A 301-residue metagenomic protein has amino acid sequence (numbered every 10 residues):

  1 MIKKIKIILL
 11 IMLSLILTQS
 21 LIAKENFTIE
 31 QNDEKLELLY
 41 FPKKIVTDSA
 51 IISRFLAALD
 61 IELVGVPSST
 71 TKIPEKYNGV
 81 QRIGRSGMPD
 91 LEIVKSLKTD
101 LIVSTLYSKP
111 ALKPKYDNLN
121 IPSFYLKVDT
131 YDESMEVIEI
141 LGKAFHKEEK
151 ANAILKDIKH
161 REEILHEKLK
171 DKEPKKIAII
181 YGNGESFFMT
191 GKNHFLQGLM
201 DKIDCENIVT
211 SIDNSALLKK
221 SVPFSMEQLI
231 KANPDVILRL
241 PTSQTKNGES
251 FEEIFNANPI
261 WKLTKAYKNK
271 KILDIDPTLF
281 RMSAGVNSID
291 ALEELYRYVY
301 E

Functional and structural regions predicted by a protein language model:
I2-I8, T18-I51, E149-I180, P241 (+1 more regions): Bacterial Sec-exported substrate-binding components of ABC uptake systems
Q31-D33, Q81-E92, N214-M226: Short helix-initiation/N-cap motifs at beta->coil->alpha
T47-L97, L101-L106, C205-I208: A short, structured surface patch at a secondary-structure boundary
P67-T71, Q197-L218: His/Asp/Glu-enriched short active-site or ligand-binding loop at hydrolase and phosphoryl-transfer sites
I73-K76, S108-A144, D276: Flexible loop/hinge segments that line or gate small-molecule binding clefts
L91-S104, I121, S225-R239: Proline-aspartate-enriched helix->loop->beta-strand connector
V128-I140, A178-L199, T245-G248: Extracytoplasmic ligand-binding site segments that recognize negatively charged/polar headgroups
E133-E136, K143, N152, H166-E167 (+2 more regions): Structured C-terminal subdomain patch of bacterial secreted/periplasmic proteins
